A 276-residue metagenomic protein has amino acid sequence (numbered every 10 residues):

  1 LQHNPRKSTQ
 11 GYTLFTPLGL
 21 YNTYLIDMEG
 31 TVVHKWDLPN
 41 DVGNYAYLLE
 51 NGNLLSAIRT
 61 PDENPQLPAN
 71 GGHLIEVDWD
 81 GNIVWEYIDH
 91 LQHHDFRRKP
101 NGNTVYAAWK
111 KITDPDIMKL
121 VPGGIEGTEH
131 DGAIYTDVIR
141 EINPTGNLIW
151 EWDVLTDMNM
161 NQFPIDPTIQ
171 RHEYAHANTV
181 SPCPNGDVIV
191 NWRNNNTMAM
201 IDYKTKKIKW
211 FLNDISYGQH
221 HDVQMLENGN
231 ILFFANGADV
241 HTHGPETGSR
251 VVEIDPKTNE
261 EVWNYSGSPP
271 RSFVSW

Functional and structural regions predicted by a protein language model:
L1-W276: Histidine-/acidic-rich catalytic cores in large beta-rich domains
